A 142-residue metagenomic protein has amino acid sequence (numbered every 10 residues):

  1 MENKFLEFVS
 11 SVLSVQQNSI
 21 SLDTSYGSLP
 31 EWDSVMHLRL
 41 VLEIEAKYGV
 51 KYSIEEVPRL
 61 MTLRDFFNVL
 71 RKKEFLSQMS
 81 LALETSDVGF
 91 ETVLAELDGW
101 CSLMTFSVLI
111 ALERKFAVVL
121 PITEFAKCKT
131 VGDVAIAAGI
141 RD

Functional and structural regions predicted by a protein language model:
M1-I110, R114-D142: Phosphopantetheine-dependent thiolation modules in NRPS/PKS and related acyl-activating systems
